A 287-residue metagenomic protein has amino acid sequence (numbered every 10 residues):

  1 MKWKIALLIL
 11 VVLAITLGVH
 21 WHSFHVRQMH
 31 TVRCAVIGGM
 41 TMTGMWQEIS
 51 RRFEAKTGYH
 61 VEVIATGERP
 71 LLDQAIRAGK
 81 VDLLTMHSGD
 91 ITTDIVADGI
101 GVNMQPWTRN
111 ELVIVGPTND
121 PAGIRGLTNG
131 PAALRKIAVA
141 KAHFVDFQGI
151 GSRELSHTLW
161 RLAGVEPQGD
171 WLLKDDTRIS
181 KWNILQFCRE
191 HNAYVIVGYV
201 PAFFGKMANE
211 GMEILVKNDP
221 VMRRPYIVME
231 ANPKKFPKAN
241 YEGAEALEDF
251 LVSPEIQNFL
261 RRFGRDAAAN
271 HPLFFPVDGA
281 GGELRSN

Functional and structural regions predicted by a protein language model:
W3-H60, Q74-R77, G89, D94-V96 (+2 more regions): Exported/periplasmic ABC-transporter solute-binding proteins
G38, A65-G67, W107, Q148: Structured beta->alpha junctions
Y59-R69: A short beta-strand-loop structural module common to alpha/beta enzyme folds
D73-S88, T92-R109: Short beta-strand-centered segments that line the small-molecule binding cleft or hinge of alpha/beta clamshell
R109-E111, P225: Extracellular structured ligand-interaction cores
I114: Serine endopeptidase catalytic core focused on the charge-relay Asp
